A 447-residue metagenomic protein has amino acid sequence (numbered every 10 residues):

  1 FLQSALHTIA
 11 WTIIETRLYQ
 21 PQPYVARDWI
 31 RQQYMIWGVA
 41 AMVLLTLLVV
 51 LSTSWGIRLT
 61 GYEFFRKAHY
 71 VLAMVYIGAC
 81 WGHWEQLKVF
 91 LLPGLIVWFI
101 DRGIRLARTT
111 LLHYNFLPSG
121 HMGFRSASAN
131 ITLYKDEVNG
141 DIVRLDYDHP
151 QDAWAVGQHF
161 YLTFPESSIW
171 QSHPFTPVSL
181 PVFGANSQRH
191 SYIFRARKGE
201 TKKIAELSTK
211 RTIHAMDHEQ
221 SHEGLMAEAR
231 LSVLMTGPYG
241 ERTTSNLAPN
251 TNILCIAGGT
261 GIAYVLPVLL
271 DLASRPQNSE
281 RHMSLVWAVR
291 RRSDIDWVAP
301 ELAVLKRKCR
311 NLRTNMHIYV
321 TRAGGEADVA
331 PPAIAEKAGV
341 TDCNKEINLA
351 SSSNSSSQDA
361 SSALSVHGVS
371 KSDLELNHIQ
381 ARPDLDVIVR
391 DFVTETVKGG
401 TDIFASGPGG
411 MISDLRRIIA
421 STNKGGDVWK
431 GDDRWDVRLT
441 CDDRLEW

Functional and structural regions predicted by a protein language model:
F1-A107: Membrane-embedded alpha-helical bundles of multi-pass integral membrane proteins
F1-W11, L92-P93, V97, G258 (+2 more regions): Classical protein tyrosine phosphatase
R17, P21, R58, Y62 (+3 more regions): Structured alpha-helical bundle/scaffold domains in large eukaryotic membrane-trafficking regulators
L45-T53, R58, K67, V71-C80 (+2 more regions): Membrane-proximal cytosolic interface modules of multi-pass membrane proteins
M74, R197-T201, E206-T212, E223-E228 (+3 more regions): Reductase modules of NAD(P)H-dependent flavoproteins
M122-R230, V289-R290: Ferredoxin-reductase
G237-A248: A short, basic/flexible loop-to-alpha-helix module at the beginning of a structural domain
T251-G258: Beta1/beta-strand and adjacent pyrophosphate-binding region of the FAD-binding site in flavoprotein oxidoreductases
